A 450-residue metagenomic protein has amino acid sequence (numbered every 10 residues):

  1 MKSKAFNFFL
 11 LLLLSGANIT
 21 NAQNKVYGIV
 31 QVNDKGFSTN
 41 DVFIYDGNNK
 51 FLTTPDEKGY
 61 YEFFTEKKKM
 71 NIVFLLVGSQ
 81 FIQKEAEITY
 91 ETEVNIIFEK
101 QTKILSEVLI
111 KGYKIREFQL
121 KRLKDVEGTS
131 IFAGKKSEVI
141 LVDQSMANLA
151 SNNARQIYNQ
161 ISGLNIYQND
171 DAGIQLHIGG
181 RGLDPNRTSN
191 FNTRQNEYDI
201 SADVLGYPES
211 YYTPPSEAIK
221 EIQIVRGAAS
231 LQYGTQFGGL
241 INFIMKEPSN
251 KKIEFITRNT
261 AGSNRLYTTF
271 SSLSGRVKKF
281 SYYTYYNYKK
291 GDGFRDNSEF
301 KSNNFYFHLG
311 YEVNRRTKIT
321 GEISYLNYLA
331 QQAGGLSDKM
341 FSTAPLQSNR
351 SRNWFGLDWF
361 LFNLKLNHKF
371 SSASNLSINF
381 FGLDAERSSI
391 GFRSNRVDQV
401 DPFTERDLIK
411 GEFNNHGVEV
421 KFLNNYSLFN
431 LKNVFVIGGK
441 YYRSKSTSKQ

Functional and structural regions predicted by a protein language model:
Y45, L75-S79, E91-A147, R155: Short, acidic, small-residue-rich periplasmic hinge/interaction motif at the N-terminus of Gram-negative outer-membrane
N49-Y60: Short, acidic Ser/Thr/Gly-rich low-complexity loop/linker segments typical of extracellular and cell-surface proteins
F64, Y198-R226: Short acidic/polar hinge/loop motifs at secondary-structure boundaries that mediate gating or recognition
E93-I97, K124-I131, A154-I157, L176-R181 (+5 more regions): N-terminal periplasmic accessory domains that precede and gate Gram-negative outer-membrane beta-barrel machines
E127-I131, E138-A202, K220: Extracytoplasmic beta-strand/coil segments of soluble accessory domains associated with Gram-negative outer-membrane
I256-R258, K290-R295, S302-Y306, T343-R352 (+3 more regions): Extracellular loop and loop/strand-boundary signature of outer-membrane beta-barrel proteins
A261-K290, R295-Q331, W354-S372: Transmembrane beta-barrel wall of Gram-negative outer-membrane proteins
R315-L326, G356-Q450: Face-selective signature of the C-terminal outer-membrane beta-barrel domain
